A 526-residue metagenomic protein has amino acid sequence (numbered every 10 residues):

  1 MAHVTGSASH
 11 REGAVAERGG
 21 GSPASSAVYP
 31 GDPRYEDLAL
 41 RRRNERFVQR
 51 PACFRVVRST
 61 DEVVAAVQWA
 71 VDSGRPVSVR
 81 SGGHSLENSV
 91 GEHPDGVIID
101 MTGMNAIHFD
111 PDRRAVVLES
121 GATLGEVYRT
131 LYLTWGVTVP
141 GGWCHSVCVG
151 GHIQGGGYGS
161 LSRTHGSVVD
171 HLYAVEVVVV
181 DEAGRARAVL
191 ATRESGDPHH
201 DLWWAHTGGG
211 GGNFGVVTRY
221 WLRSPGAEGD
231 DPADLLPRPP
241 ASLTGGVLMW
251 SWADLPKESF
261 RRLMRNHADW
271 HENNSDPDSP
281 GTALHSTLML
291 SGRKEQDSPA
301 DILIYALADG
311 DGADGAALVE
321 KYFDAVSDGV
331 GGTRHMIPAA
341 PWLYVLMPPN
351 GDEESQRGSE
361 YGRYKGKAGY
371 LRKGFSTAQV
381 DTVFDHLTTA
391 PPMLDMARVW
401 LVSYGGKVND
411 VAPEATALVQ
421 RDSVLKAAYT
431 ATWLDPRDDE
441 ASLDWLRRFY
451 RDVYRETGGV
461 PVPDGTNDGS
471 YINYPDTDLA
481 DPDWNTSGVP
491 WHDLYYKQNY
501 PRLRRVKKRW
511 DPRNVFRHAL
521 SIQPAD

Functional and structural regions predicted by a protein language model:
E17-R42: Conserved oxyanion/phosphate-binding beta-strand-loop segments in alpha/beta enzyme cores
P23-S25, R50, D72-V77, P94-G96 (+6 more regions): Loop/turn elements at helix/coil->beta-strand transitions in domains of secreted/extracellular proteins
D32, R43-N105: Glycine-rich N-terminal segment of FAD-binding domains in flavoprotein oxidoreductases, spanning the beta-loop-helix
R42-R46, D61, V90-A122, S160 (+4 more regions): Glycine-/small-residue-rich beta-strand-loop submotif within the FAD-binding core of flavoenzymes
V56, E87-N105, L161-D181, V216-R219 (+1 more regions): Structural signature of FAD isoalloxazine-binding scaffolds in flavoprotein oxidoreductases
I107-D112, L124-D181, A188-V189, R193: Hydrophobic, small-residue-rich alpha-helical packing segments that form membrane-like cores
V189-T477, W484: C-terminal cap/substrate-recognition region of VAO/PCMH-type FAD-linked oxidoreductases
R437, Y450-D526: TerminUS-proximal long segments
